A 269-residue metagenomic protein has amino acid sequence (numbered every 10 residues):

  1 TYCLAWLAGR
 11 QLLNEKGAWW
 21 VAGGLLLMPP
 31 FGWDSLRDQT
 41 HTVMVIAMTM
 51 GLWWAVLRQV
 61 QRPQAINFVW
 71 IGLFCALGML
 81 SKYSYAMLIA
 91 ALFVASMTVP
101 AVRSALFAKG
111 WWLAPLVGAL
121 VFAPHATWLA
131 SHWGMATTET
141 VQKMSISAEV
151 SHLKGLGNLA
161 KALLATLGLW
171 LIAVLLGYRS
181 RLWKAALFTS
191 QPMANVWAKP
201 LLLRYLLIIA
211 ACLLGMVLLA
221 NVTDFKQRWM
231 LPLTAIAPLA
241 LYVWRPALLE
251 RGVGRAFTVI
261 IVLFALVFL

Functional and structural regions predicted by a protein language model:
A5-M28, I46-A47: Transmembrane-helix signature of polytopic, membrane-embedded enzymes that assemble or transfer cell-envelope glycans
L12-L13, L27, Q39, A47 (+4 more regions): Transmembrane helix irregularities
V21-P30, C75, M79, F93: Short helix- or helix-capping micro-motifs that position conserved polar/aromatic residues at function-defining sites
L36-T42: Short acidic/glycine- and proline-prone juxtamembrane loop motifs at membrane-interface regions of multi-pass membrane
M50-W70: Membrane-interface transmembrane helices that cradle and orient dolichyl/undecaprenyl
C75, A185-L219, A235-A240, L263-L266: Transmembrane alpha-helix segments characteristic of polytopic inner-membrane glycan-assembly/cell-envelope
I89-K199, L206-I209, P232: Transmembrane-lumen/periplasm boundary regions of multi-pass, lipid-linked membrane glycan transferases
R245-L269: Signature aromatic-anchored transmembrane alpha helix within multi-pass, membrane-resident enzymes that catalyze glycan
